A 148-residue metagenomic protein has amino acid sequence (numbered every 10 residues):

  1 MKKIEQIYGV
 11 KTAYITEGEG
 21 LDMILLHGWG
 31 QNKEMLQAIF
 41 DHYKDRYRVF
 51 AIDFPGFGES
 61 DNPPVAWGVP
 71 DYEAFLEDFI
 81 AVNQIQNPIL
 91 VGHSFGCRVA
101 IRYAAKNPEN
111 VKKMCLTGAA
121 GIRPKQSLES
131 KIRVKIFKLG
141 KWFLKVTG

Functional and structural regions predicted by a protein language model:
M1-M23, K44-Y47, I85-Q86, G121 (+2 more regions): Alpha/beta-hydrolase fold catalytic core
I7-Y8, A51-G92: Active-site loop/oxyanion-hole signature of alpha/beta-hydrolase fold enzymes
V10-E59: Conserved HGGG/HGGXW glycine-rich cap/lid loop of the alpha/beta-hydrolase fold
Q31, G56, C97, G121-I122: Active-site micro-motifs of SAM-dependent methyltransferase domains
M35-Q37, S60-A66, K125-L128: Conserved catalytic-core motifs of eukaryotic protein kinase domains, centered on the activation segment
Q37, E77, I101-A105: Short, hydrophobic alpha-helix immediately C-terminal to the catalytic nucleophile
G92-A100: Gly/Ala-rich beta-loop-alpha elbow adjacent to hydrolase catalytic centers
I101-A105, V111-K145: Flexible "cap/lid" loop of the alpha/beta hydrolase fold
